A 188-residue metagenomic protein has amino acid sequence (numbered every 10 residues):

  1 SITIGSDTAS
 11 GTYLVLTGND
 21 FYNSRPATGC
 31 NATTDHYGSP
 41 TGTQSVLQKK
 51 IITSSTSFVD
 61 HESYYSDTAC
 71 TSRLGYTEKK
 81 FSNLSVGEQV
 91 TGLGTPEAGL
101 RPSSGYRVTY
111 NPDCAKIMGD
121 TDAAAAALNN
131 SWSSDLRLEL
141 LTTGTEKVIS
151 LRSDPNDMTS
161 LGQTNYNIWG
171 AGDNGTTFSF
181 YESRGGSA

Functional and structural regions predicted by a protein language model:
I2-S24, T34: N-terminal helix-cap/turn-to-beta initiation motif at the start of protein domains
N23-A32, G38-A188: Contiguous, well-ordered beta-strand patches that form the walls/edges of small beta-barrel/beta-sandwich domains
